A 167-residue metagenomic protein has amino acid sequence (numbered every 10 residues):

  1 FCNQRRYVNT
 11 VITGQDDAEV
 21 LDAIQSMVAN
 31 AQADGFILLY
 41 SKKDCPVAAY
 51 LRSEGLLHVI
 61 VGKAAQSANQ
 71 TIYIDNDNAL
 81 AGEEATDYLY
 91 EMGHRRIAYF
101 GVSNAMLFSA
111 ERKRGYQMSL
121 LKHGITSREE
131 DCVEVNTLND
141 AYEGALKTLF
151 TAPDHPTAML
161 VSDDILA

Functional and structural regions predicted by a protein language model:
F1-D22, G35, Q117: Amphipathic helical "hinge" segments at domain boundaries
C2-R6, R52-I60, A64-A167: Bacterial carbohydrate/catabolite-sensing allosteric modules
V11-Q15, I37-Y40, G55-A65: Short beta-strand elements of ligand-binding domains
I12-D17, G35-L38, D75-D77, N136-L138: Short, flexible loop segments at the rims of nucleotide/cofactor-binding pockets, characterized by
Q15-E19, L39-C45, I165: Short beta->alpha connector loops
L21-D22, D44-C45, N139, E143: Structural motif corresponding to alpha-helix initiation and N-cap regions
A23-I24, K43-Y50, G115, E134: A short acidic, amphipathic alpha-helical/loop segment
A29-G35, P153-A158: Short acidic/histidine-rich motifs immediately flanking catalytic phosphotransfer sites in two-component signaling
